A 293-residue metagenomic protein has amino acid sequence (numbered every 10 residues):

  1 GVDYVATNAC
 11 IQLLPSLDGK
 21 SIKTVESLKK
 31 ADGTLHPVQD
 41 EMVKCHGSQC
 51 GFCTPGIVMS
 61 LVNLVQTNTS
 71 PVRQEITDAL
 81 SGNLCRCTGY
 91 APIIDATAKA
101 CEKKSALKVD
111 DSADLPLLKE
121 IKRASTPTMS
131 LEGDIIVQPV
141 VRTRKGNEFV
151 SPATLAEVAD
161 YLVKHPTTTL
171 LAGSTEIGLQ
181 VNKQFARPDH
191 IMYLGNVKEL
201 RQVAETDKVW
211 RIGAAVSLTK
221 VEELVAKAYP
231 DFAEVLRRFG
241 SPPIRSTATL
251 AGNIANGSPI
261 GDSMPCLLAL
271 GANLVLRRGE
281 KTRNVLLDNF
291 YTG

Functional and structural regions predicted by a protein language model:
G1, C10-L13, L162-V163, T168-L171 (+5 more regions): Iron-sulfur-associated redox domains of electron-transfer enzymes in respiratory and anaerobic energy metabolism
G1, P15, V62, Q180-A186 (+1 more regions): Alpha-helix C-terminal capping segments
G1-A156, K198-L200, A204-W210, V216-S217 (+1 more regions): Signature of N-terminal electron-transfer/Fe-S-associated modules in redox systems
K20-S21, Q49-G51, G56, C85 (+8 more regions): Structural motif
T54, T169-L218, S241-S263, L267: FAD-binding core of FAD-dependent oxidoreductases, characterized by glycine-rich FAD pyrophosphate-binding loops
D111, R238, R245-G293: FAD-binding subdomain of flavoenzyme oxidoreductases
R142, G146-T168, F185, A226-A228 (+1 more regions): Noncatalytic alpha-helical scaffold of FAD-dependent oxidoreductases
V216-S246: Ligand-binding beta-strand-loop-alpha-helix segment within the catalytic cores of soluble metabolic enzymes
